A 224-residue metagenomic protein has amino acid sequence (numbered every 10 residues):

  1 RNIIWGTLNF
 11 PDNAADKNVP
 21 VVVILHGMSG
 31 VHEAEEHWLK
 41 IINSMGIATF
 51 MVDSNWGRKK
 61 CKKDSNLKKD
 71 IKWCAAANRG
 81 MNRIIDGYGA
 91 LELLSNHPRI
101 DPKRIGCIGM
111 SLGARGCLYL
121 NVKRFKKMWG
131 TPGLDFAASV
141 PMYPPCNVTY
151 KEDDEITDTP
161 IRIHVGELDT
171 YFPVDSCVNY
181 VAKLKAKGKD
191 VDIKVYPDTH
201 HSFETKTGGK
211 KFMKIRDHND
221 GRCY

Functional and structural regions predicted by a protein language model:
R1-I4, K17-N96, T207-Y224: Serine-hydrolase catalytic machinery in alpha/beta-hydrolase-like enzymes
N2-D12: A short loop-to-beta-strand scaffold at the N-terminal edge of the catalytic core in hydrolase folds
V22-I24, T49, S139, I161 (+1 more regions): Hydrophobic beta-strand anchors of alpha/beta hydrolase catalytic cores
I24-G30, A114, P144, G166-E167: Glycine-rich His-Gly loop
M45, N78-T157: Primarily recognizes the serine-hydrolase "nucleophile elbow" in alpha/beta-hydrolase and SGNH/GDSL folds
T157, I163-V165: Short beta-strand/loop motif that positions the catalytic acidic residue of the alpha/beta-hydrolase fold
T170-N179: Conserved alpha/beta-hydrolase "acid-adjacent" motif
K185-K210, H218-C223: Catalytic histidine neighborhood in serine/cysteine hydrolases with alpha/beta-hydrolase-type architecture
